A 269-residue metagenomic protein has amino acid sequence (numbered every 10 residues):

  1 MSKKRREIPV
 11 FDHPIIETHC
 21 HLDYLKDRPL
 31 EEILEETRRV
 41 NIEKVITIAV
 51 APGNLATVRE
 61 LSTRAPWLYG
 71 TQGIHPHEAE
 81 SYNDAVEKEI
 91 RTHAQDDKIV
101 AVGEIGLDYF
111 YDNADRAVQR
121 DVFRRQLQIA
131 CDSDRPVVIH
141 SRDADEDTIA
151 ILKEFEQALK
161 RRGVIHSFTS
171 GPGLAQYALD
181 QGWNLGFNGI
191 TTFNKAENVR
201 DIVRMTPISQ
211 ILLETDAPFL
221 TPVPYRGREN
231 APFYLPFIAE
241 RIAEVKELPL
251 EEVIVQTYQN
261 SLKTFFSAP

Functional and structural regions predicted by a protein language model:
M1-P269: Mid-domain alpha/beta scaffold segments of enzyme catalytic cores
